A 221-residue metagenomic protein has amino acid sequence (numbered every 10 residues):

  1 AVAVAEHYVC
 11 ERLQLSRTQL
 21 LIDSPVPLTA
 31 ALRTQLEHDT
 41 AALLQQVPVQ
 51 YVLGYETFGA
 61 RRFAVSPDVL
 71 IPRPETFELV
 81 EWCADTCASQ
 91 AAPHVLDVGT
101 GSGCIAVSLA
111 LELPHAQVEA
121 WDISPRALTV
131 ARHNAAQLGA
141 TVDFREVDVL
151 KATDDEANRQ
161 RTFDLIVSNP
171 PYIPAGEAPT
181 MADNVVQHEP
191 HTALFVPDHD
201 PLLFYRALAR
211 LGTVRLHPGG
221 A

Functional and structural regions predicted by a protein language model:
A1-Y51: N-terminal accessory segments
A5-E6, L36-E37, V49, S102 (+5 more regions): A general structural signal for well-ordered alpha-helical segments in protein cores
L20, L28, V52-L53, M181 (+2 more regions): Short clusters of hydrophobic/aromatic residues that line enzyme substrate/ligand-binding pockets
S24-V26, E37-V130, E146: SAM-dependent Rossmann-like transferase core, predominantly class I methyltransferases with a strong bias toward
T29-R33, L70-P74, D198-L203: Short, solvent-exposed loop/helix junctions and linker helices that flank or host conserved functional motifs
H115-Q117, W121-A221: S-adenosylmethionine
